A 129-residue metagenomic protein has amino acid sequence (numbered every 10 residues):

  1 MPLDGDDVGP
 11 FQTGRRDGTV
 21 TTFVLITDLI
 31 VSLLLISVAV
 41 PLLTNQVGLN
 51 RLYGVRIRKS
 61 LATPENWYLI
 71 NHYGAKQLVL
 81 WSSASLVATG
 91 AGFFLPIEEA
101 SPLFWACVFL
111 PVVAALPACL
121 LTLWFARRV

Functional and structural regions predicted by a protein language model:
P2-P10: Extreme N-terminal basic, low-complexity initiation segments that serve as generic localization/processing leaders
G9-L29, G90-F94, W105-V112: Long, highly hydrophobic alpha-helical transmembrane signal-anchor segments
D28-A39, S82-S85, T89-G92, P111-T122: Helical transmembrane-bundle signal
A39-G54, W124-F125: Membrane-water interface of transmembrane alpha-helices
N45-Q46, L95-I97: Short helix-capping/hinge motifs at transmembrane helix termini and TM-loop junctions
G48-Y68: Cytosolic, membrane-interface loops and tails of multi-pass inner-membrane proteins
N71-A84: Select subsegments of transmembrane alpha-helices in polytopic membrane proteins, especially boundary-proximal
S101-V129: Alpha-helical transmembrane segments and their immediate juxtamembrane interface regions
